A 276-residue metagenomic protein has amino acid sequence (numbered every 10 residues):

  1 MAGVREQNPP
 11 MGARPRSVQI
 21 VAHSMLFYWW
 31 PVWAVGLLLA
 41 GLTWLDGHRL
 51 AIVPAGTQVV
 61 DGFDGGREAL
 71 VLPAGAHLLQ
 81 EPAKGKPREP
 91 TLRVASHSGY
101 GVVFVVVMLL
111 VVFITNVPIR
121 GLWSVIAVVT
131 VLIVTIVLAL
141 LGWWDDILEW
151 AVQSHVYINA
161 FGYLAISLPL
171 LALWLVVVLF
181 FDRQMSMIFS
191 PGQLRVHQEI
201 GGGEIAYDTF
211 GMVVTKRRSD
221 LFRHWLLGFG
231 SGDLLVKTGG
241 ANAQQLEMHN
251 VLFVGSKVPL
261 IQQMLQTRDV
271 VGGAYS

Functional and structural regions predicted by a protein language model:
M1-G12, E68-A76: Short, charged cytosolic
E6-S24, P87-R88: Cytosolic juxtamembrane amphipathic/interface segments immediately preceding and feeding into a transmembrane helix
V18-W44, T91-Y100: Membrane-interface recognition of transmembrane alpha-helix starts, especially the cytoplasmic loop-to-helix transition
G36-G56, I114-N116, V137-I147: Juxtamembrane "helix exit" motif at the C-terminal ends of alpha-helical transmembrane segments in multi-pass membrane
L45-S96: Low-complexity, proline/glycine-enriched hydrophobic segments characteristic of transmembrane helices
V105-R120, V131-Q184: Transmembrane alpha-helices and immediately adjacent membrane-cytoplasm interface residues in multi-pass integral
G162-D220: Conserved beta-hairpin
F222-S276: A membrane-cytosol interface segment of integral membrane proteins
